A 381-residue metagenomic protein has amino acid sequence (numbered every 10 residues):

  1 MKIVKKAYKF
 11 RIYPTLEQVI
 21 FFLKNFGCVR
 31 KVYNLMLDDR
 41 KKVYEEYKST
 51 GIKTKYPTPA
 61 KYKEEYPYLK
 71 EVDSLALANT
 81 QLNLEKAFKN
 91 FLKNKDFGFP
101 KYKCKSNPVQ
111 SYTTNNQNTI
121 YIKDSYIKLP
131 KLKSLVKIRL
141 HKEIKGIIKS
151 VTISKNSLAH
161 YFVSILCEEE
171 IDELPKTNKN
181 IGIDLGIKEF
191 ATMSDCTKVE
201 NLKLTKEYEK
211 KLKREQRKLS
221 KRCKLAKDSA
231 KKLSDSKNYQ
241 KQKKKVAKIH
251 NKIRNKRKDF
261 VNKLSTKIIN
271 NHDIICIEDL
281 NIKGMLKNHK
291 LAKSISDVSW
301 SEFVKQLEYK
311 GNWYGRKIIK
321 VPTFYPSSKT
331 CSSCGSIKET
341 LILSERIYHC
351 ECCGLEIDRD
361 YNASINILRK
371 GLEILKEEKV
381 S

Functional and structural regions predicted by a protein language model:
M1-S381: Nucleic-acid substrate recognition interfaces
